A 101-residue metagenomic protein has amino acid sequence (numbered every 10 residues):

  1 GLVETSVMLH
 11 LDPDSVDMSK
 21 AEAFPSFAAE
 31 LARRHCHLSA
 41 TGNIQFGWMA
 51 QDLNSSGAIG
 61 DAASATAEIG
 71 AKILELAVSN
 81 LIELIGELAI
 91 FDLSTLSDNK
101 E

Functional and structural regions predicted by a protein language model:
G1-E101: Extended, histidine- and acidic-residue-enriched regions that form the cofactor-binding/catalytic faces
